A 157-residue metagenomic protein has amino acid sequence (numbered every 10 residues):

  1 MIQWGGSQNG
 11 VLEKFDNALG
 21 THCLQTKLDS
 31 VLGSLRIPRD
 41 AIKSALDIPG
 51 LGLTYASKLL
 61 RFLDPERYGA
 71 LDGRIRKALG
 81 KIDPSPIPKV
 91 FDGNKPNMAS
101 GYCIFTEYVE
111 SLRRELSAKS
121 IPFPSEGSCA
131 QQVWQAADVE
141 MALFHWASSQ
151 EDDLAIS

Functional and structural regions predicted by a protein language model:
M1-P49: Helix-hairpin-helix/helix-loop-helix acidic hairpins
G6, F62, F144: Short, solvent-exposed loop/turn segments at secondary-structure junctions
R36, E66, S100: A short glycine-/small-residue-rich loop at the edge of a beta-strand within enzyme catalytic domains
I42-L46, L60, E110: Amphipathic alpha-helical segments within well-ordered protein domains
R61-Y68: Catalytic Zn2+-binding segment of zinc metalloproteases
G69-S157: C-terminal accessory module of base-excision DNA glycosylases/AP lyases that mediates lesion recognition and DNA
